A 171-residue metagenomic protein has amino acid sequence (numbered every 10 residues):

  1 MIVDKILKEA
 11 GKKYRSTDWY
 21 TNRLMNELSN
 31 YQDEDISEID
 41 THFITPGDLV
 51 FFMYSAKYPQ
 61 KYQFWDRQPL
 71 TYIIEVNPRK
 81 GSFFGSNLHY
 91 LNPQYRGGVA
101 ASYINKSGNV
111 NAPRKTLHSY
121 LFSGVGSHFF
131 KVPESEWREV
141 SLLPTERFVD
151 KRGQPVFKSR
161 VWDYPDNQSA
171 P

Functional and structural regions predicted by a protein language model:
I2, W19, R23, P46 (+4 more regions): N-terminal functional modules and adjacent low-complexity/disordered segments of proteins
I2-V50, Y58: Mixed-charge, Lys/Arg-rich low-complexity intrinsically disordered regions
K5-K8, K12-K13, K57, K61 (+6 more regions): Context-gated lysine
Y62-Y103: Basic/aromatic-rich interaction segments and small domains that mediate binding to polyanionic partners
N87-P171: Intrinsically disordered, low-complexity, charged/polar segments
